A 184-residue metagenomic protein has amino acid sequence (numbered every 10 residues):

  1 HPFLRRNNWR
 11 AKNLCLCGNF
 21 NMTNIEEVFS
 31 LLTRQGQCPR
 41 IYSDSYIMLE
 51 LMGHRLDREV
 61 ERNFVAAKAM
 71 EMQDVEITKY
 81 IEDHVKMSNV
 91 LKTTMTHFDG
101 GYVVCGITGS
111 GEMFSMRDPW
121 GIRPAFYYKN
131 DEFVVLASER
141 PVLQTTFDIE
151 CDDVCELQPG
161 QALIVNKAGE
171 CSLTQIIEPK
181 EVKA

Functional and structural regions predicted by a protein language model:
H1-P159, I164-A184: Conserved short alpha-helical segments that host acidic/polar catalytic motifs at enzyme active sites
